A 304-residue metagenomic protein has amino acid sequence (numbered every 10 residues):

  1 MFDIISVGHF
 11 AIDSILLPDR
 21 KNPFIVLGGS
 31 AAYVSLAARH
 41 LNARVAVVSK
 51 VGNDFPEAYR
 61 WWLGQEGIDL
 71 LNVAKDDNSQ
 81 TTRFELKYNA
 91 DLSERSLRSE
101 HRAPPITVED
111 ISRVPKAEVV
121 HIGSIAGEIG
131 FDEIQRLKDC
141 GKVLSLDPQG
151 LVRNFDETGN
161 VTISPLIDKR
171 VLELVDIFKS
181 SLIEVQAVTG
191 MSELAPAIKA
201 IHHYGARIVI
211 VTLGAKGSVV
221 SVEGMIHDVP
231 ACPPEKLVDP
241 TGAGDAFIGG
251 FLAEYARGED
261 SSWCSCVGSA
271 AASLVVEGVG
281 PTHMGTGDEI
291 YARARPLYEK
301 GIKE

Functional and structural regions predicted by a protein language model:
M1-I5: Extreme N-terminal starter segment of soluble prokaryotic enzymes
G8-F10, A246: Active-site metal-binding loops of divalent metal-dependent hydrolases
I12-I25, H40-G123, E128, E133-S145 (+1 more regions): Conserved N-terminal subdomain of the carbohydrate kinase-like
D19-I25, G159-V161, P234-E235: Short glycine-enriched, charge-decorated loop/helix-capping segments at active-site entrances that position
S30-R39: Histidine-anchored nucleotide/phosphate-binding helix
L36, F84-K87, G217-V220: Short beta-strand scaffold segments in enzyme catalytic cores
V119, G123-K199: Conserved beta-alpha-beta core of the PfkB/ribokinase-like small-molecule kinase fold
V161-P165, K169, L194-E304: Conserved phosphate-binding/catalytic region of the ribokinase-like
